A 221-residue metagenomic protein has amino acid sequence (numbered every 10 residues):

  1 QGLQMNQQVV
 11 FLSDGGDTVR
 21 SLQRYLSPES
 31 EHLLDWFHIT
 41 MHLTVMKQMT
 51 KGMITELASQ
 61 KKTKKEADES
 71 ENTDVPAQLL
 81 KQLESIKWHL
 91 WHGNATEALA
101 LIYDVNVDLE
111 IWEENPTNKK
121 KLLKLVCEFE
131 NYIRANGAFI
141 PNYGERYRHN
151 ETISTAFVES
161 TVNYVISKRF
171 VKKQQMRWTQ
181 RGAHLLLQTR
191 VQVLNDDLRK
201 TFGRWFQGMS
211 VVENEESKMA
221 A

Functional and structural regions predicted by a protein language model:
Q1-A221: Catalytic center-proximal scaffold of phosphoryl-transfer enzymes
